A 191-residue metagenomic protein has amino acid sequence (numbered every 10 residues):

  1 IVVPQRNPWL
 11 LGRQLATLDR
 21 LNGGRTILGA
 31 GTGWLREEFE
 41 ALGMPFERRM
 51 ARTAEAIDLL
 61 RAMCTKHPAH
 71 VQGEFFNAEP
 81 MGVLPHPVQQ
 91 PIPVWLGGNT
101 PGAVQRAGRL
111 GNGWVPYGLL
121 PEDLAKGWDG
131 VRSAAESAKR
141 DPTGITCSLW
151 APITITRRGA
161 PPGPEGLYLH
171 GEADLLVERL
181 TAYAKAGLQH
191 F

Functional and structural regions predicted by a protein language model:
I1-F191: Active-site-adjacent structural elements that line small-molecule/cofactor binding pockets in enzymes
